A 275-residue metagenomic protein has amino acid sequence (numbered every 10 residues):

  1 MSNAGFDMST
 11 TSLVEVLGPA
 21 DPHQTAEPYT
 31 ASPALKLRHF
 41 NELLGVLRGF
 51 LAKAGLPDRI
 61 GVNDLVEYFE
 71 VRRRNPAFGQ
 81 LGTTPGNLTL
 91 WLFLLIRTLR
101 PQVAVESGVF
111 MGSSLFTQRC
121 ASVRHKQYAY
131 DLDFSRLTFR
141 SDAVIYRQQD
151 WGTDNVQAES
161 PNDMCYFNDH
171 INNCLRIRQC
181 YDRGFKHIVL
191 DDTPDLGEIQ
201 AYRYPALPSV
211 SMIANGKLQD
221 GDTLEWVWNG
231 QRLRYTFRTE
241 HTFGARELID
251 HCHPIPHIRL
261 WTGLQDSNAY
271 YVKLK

Functional and structural regions predicted by a protein language model:
M1-C165, I171-K275: A short alpha-helical cap/connector motif
